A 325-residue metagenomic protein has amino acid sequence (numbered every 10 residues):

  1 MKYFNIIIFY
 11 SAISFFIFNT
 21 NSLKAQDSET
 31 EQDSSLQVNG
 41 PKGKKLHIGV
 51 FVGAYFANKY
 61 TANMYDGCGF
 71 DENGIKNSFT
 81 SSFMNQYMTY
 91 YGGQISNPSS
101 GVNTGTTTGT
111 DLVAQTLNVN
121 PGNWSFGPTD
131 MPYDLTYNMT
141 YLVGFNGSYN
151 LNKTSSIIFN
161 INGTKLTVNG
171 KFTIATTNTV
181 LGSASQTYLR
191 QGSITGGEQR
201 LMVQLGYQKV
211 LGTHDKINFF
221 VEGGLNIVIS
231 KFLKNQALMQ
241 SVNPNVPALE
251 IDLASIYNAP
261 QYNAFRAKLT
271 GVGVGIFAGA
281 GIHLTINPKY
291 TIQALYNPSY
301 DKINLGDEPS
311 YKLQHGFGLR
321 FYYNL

Functional and structural regions predicted by a protein language model:
M1-K45: Cleavable N-terminal export/targeting peptides
N39-N58: Transmembrane beta-strand segments of Gram-negative outer membrane beta-barrel proteins
G43, N150-T154, G212-K216, T285-K289 (+1 more regions): Outer-membrane beta-barrel channels and translocator barrels
G43, T136-L142, N150, F159: Short, surface-exposed loop/turn motifs at beta-strand boundaries within globular domains
V50-F56, F159-K165, V221-I229, A280-I282 (+1 more regions): Transmembrane beta-barrel strands of outer-membrane/channel proteins
T61-F70, K76-M88, G93, S99-N138 (+4 more regions): Extracellular/periplasm-exposed beta-strand and loop segments of Gram-negative cell-envelope proteins, dominated by
N146, Q204-Q208, G279-G281, R320-Y322: Outer-membrane beta-barrel architecture
L313-L325: Outer-membrane beta-barrel "beta-signal"
